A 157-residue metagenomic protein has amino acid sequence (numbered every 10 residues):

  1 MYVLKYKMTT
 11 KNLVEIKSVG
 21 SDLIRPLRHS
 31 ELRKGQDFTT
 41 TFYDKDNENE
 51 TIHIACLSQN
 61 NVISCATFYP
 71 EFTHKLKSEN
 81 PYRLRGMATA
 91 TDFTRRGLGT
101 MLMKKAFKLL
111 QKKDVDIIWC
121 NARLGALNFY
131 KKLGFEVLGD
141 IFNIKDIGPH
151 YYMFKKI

Functional and structural regions predicted by a protein language model:
L4-I63: Short amphipathic alpha-helix that is part of the acyltransferase structural core
R28, Y130, F135: Conserved active-site tyrosine of GNAT-family acetyltransferases
A55, N61-F72, R83-A88: Conserved beta-strand in the GNAT
E71-L84, T94, I147-P149: A conserved beta-turn-beta hairpin within the catalytic core of GNAT-like acetyltransferases that forms part
R85, T94, N128-K132: Acidic/histidine-enriched, beta-strand-rich ligand/metal-binding domains
T89, R95-K108: Conserved acetyl-CoA-binding loop-helix of GNAT-fold acetyltransferases
M103, L110-R123: Conserved GNAT acetyl-CoA-binding A-motif
W119-N121, E136-Y152: Conserved catalytic-core motifs of GNAT/GCN5-like acyltransferases
